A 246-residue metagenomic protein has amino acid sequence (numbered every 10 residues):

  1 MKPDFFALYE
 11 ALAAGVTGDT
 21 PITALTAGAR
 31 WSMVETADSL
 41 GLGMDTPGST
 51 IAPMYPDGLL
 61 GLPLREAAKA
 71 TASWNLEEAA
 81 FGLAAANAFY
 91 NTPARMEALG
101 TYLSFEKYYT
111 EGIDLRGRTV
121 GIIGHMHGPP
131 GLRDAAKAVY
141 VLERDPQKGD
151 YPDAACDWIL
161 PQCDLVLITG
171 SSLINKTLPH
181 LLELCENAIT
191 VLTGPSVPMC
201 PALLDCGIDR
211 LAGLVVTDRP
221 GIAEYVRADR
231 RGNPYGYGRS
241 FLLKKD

Functional and structural regions predicted by a protein language model:
M1-H127, V226-A228, L242-D246: Electropositive, gly/pro-rich neighborhoods at or near active sites that engage anionic ligands
F81, N87-N91, T119-I159: Conserved mixed alpha/beta catalytic, RNA-binding, or beta-rich assembly cores of soluble enzyme, regulatory
Y102-Y108, D145-A155, L173-N175: Active-site glycine-rich loop that binds ribose-phosphate moieties when present
L115, L132-A135, W158-P161, L182-N187: Short, conserved loop/helix-junction motifs that constitute active-site signature segments in enzyme catalytic cores
G121, L165-T169, V191: Structural motif
G131, T177-L184, A202-L203: A short acidic, amphipathic alpha-helical/loop segment
A138-Y140, L178-P195: A short, gly/pro- and small-residue-rich
T190-D246: C-terminal functional extensions of proteins
